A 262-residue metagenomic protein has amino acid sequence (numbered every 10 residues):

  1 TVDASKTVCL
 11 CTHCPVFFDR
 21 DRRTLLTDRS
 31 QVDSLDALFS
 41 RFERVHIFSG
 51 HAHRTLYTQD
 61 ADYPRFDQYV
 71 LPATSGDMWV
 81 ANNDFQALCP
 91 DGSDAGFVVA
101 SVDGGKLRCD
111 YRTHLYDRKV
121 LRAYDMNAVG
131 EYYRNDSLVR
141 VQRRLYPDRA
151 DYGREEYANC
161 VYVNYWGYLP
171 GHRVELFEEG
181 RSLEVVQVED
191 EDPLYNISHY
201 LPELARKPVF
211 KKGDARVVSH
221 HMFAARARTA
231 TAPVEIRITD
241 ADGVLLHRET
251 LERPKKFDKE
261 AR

Functional and structural regions predicted by a protein language model:
T1-Y69, V98: His/acidic metal-ligating clusters that form di-metal
T27, A128-G130, L194, P254: Flexible, surface-exposed loop regions and adjacent strand-edge segments of Gram-negative outer-membrane beta-barrel
Y57-Q59, V185, R248: Residue-level detector of high-confidence beta-strand sites
D62-Y168, H172-E179, V218-T229, P233-A241 (+1 more regions): Binuclear metal-dependent phosphoesterase catalytic core
H114-D117, E189-P193, E252-K255: A short, sequence-level motif marking secondary-structure junctions
P170-H199: Extended low-complexity, serine/threonine- and proline-enriched intrinsically disordered segments
P193-R226: Aromatic sugar-binding surface patches on proteins that engage polysaccharides or sugar-phosphate polymers
G243-R262: Short beta-strand elements
